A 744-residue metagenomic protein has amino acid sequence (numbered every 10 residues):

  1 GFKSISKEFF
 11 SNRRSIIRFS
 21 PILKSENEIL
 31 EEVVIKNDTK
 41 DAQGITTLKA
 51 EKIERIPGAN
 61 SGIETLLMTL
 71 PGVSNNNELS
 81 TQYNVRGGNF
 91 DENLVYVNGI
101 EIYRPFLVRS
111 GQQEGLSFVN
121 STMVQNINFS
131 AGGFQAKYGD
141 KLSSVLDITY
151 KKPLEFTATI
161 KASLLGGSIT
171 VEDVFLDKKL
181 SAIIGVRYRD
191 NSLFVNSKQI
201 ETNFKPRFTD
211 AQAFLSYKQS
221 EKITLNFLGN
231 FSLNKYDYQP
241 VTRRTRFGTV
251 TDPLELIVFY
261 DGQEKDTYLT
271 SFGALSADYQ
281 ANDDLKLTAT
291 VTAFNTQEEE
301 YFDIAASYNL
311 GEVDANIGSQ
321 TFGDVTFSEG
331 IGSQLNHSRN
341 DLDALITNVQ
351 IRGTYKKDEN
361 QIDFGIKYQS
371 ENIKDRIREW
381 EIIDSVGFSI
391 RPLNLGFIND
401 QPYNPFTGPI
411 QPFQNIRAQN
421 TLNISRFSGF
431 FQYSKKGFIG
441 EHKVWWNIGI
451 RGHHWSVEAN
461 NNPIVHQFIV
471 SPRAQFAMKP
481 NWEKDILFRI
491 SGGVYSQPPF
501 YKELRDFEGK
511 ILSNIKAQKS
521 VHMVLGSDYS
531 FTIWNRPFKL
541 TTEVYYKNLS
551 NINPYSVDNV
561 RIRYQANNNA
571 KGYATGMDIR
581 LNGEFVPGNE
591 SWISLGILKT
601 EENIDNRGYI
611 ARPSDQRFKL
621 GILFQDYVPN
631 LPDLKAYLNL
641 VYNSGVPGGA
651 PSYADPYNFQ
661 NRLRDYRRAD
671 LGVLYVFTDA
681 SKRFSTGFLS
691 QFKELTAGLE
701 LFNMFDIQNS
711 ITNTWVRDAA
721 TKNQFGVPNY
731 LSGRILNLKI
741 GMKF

Functional and structural regions predicted by a protein language model:
N12-N60, F90-E92, N98: Short, acidic, small-residue-rich periplasmic hinge/interaction motif at the N-terminus of Gram-negative outer-membrane
R55, E101-F129: Short acidic/polar hinge/loop motifs at secondary-structure boundaries that mediate gating or recognition
E64-R104: Extracytoplasmic beta-strand/coil segments of soluble accessory domains associated with Gram-negative outer-membrane
T159, L165-Y188, E201-P240, Q263-N295 (+1 more regions): Transmembrane beta-barrel wall of Gram-negative outer-membrane proteins
K218-L233, Q263-N460, T541-V544, W592: Face-selective signature of the C-terminal outer-membrane beta-barrel domain
T288-T292, R489, A517-T575, A697-F702 (+1 more regions): Membrane-embedded beta-barrel scaffold of Gram-negative outer-membrane proteins
I439-V444, Y546-N548, N567-A650, K739-K743: Gram-negative outer-membrane beta-barrel transporters
G588-S591, V641-P651, Y675-F744: C-terminal beta-signal and adjacent terminal beta-strands/loops of Gram-negative outer-membrane beta-barrel proteins
